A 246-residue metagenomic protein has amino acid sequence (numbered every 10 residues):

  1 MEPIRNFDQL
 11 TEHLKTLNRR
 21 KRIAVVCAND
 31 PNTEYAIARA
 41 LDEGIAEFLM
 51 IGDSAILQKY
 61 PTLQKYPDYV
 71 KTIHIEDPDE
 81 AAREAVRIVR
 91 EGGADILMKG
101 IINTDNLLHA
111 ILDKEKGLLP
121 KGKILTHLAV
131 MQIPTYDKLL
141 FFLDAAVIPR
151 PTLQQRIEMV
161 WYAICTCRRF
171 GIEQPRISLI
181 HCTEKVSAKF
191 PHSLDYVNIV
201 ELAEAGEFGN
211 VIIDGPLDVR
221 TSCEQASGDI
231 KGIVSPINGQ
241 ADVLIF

Functional and structural regions predicted by a protein language model:
M1-F246: Anion-binding alpha/beta catalytic cores of soluble intermediary-metabolism enzymes, centered on
